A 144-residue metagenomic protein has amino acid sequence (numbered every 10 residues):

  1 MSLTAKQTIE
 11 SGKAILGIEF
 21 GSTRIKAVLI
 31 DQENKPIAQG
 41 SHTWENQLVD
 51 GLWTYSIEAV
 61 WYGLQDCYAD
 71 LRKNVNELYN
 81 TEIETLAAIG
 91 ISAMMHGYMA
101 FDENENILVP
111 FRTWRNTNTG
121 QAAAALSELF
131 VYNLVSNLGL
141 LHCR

Functional and structural regions predicted by a protein language model:
M1-K13: Non-catalytic pre-domain segments flanking phosphatase-related domains
L3-A5, D70-R144: Glycine-rich phosphate-binding/catalytic subdomain of phosphoryl-transfer and nucleotide/sugar-phosphate-processing
Q7-T8, I18-G21, G90-S92: Short loop/turn motifs at secondary-structure junctions and domain boundaries
T8-I9, I18, E33, Y79-N80: Sterically constrained small-residue positions within well-ordered secondary structures of folded domains
I15, F20-E58, N106-T113: Short glycine-rich, Thr/Ser-proximal phosphate-binding strand/loop in the N-terminal lobe of ATP-dependent enzymes
G21, V60-G63, C67, T119-A122: General structural feature for long, well-ordered alpha-helical segments within catalytic domains of soluble enzymes
V28, E33, V60, A69-L71 (+1 more regions): Domain-wide signal for the mature, well-folded portions of proteins, strongly enriched in nucleus-encoded organellar
S41-E82: N-terminal phosphate-binding loop and adjacent alpha-helix
